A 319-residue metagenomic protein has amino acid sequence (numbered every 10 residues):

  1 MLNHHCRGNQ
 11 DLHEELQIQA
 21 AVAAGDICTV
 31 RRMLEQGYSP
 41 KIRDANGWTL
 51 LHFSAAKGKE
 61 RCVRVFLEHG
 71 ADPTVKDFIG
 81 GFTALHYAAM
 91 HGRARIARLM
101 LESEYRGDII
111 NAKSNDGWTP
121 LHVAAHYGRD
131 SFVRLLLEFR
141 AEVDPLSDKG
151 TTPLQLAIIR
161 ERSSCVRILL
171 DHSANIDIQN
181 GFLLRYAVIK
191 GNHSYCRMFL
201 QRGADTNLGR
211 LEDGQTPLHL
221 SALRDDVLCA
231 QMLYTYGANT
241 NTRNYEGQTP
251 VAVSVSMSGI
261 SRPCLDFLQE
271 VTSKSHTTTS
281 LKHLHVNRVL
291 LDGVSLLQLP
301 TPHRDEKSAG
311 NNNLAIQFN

Functional and structural regions predicted by a protein language model:
M1-Q17, H172, R202, T235-N239 (+1 more regions): Ankyrin-repeat-protein effector appendages
N3-L50: N-terminal segments that cap or nucleate solenoid repeat domains
E14, G47, G80-G81, G117 (+4 more regions): Start-of-repeat signature of ankyrin repeats
T29, R61-C62, R95-I96, S131-F132 (+4 more regions): Conserved ankyrin/ankyrin-like repeat signature
R32-Y38, V65-D72, L99-D108, R134-A141 (+4 more regions): Ankyrin repeat domain, specifically the short helix-to-loop turn at the C-terminus of the second helix of each repeat
I42-R43, P73-K76, D108-K113, V143-L146 (+3 more regions): Ankyrin repeat boundary signal
